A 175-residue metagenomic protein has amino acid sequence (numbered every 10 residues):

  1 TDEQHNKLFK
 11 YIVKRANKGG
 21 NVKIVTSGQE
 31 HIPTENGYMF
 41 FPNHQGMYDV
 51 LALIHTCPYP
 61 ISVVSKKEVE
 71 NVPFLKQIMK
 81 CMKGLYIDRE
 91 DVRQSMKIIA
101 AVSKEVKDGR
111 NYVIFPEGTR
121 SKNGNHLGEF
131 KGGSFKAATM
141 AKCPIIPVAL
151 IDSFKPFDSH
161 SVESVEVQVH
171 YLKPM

Functional and structural regions predicted by a protein language model:
D2-Y11, K18-G20, T34-V92: Catalytic core of membrane glycerolipid acyltransferases/transacylases, capturing the structured, soluble-facing
G20-S27, S95-M96, I151-S153: Short gly/ser/thr-rich secondary-structure transition/capping motifs
Q29-T34, S161-V162: A short beta-turn/loop motif at secondary-structure boundaries
G37-M39, N111-F115: Residue-level preference for the first positions of well-ordered beta-strands
F41, I78, V102-K104, H160-E163: Short low-complexity, flexible loop/linker segments enriched in glycine and/or proline with clustered acidic
H44-G46, E117-S121: Short glycine-rich anion-binding loops that position phosphate/pyrophosphate groups of nucleotides and phosphorylated
F74-Q77, R110-V113, K122-M175: A cross-family acyltransferase "interaction/gating" segment
Q94-S103: Anionic-ligand binding region
